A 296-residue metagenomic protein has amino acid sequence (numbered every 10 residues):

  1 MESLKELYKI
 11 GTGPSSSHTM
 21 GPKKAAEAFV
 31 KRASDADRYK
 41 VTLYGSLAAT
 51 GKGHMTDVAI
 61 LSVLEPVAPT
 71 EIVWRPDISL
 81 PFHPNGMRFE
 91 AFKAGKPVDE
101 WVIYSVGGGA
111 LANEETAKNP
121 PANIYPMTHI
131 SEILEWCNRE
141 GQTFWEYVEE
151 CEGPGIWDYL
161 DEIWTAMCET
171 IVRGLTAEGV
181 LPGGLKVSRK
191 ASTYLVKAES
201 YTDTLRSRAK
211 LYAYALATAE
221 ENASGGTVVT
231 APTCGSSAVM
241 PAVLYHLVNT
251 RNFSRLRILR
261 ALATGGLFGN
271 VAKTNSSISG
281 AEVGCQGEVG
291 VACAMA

Functional and structural regions predicted by a protein language model:
M1-G13, V63-T70: Conserved catalytic cysteine-centered active-site region of acyl-thioester-dependent Claisen-condensing enzymes
K5-K9, A33-S46: Active-/binding-site microenvironments in catalytic and ligand-binding cores
Y8-A26, G225-V243, C285-A292: Conserved phosphate/anionic-ligand binding catalytic regions in large, soluble enzymes, centered on
G21-S34, L47: Small-residue-enriched alpha-helical segments and adjacent helix-cap loops that form tight helix-helix packing
F29-K40, V67, L247-L262: Phosphate-handling active-site elements
R38-R75, P84, A263-M295: A structural-propensity feature for long, helix-poor, extended segments
P69-Y201, K210: C-terminal regulatory domains involved in ligand/effector binding and gene-expression control
C168-G284: Accessory "access/gating" subregions that flank catalytic or transport cores
